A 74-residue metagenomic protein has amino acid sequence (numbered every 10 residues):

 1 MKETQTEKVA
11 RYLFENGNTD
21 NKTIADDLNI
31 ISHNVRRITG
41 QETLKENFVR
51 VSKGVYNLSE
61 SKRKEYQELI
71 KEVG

Functional and structural regions predicted by a protein language model:
K2-Q5, D20, R50-G74: Short, cationic-aromatic polyanion-contact patches
T6-L13: Hydrophobic residues on short alpha-helical segments
F14, G40-L44: Residue-level detection of the helix-turn-helix DNA-binding "recognition helix"
F14-D20: Short capping segments at the starts of secondary-structure elements
T23-D26: A short acidic, leucine-rich amphipathic alpha-helix
I30-Q41: Short amphipathic alpha-helical interaction segments
H33-N34, N47, E60: Intrinsically disordered, low-complexity regions enriched in serine, threonine, proline and polar/charged residues
